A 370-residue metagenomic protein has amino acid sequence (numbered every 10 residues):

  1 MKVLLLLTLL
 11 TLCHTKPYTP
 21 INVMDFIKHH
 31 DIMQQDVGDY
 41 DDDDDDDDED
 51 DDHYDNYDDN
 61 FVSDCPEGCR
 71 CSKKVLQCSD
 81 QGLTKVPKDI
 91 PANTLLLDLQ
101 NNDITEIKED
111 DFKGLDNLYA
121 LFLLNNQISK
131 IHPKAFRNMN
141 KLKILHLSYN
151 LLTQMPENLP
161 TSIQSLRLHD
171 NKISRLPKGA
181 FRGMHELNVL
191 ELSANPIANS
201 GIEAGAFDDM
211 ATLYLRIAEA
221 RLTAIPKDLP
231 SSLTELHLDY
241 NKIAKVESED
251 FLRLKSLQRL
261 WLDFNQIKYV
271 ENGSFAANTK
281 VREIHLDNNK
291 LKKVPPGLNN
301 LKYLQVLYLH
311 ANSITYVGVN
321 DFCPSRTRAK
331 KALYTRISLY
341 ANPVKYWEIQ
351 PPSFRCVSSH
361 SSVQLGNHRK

Functional and structural regions predicted by a protein language model:
M1-V75, S313, Y346-K370: Terminal targeting and flexible regions in eukaryotic proteins, enriched in but not limited to LRR-containing proteins
R70-A120, L233: LRR N-terminal entry segment and analogous cap-like coil->beta motifs
V75, L96, N117-A120, K130 (+13 more regions): Conserved LRR concave beta-strand detector
Q81, L99-N102, L123-N126, L147-N150 (+8 more regions): Consensus "Asn ladder" position of solenoid repeat domains
G82, D89-I90, D110-G114, Q127 (+12 more regions): C-terminal per-repeat helix/turn "cap" of leucine-rich repeat
T84, T105, S129, L152-T153 (+12 more regions): Leucine-rich repeat
P91-N93, K113-L118, R137-L142, N158-I163 (+8 more regions): Leucine-rich repeat
P196-I202, M210-L215, T279-K370: Leucine-rich repeat domain C-terminal region
